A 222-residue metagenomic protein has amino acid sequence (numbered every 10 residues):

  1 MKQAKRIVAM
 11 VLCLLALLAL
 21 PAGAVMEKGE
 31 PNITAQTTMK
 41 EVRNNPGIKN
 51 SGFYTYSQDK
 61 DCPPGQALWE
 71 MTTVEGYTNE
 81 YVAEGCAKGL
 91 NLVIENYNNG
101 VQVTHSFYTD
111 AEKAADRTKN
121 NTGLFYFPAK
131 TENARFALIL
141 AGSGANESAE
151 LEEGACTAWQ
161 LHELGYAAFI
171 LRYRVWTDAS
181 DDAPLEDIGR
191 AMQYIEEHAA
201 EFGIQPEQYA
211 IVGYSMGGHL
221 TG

Functional and structural regions predicted by a protein language model:
V11-A19: Bacterial N-terminal signal peptides
A19-K28: Sec-dependent signal peptide cleavage junction
P46-G47, T55-E132, D181, L185: N-terminal cap/lid segment of alpha/beta-hydrolase-fold proteins
A134-S143: Short beta-strand element of the alpha/beta-hydrolase
G144-E147, A168, Y194: Serine-hydrolase catalytic-loop signature spanning alpha/beta hydrolases and amidase-signature enzymes
L151-F169: Short amphipathic alpha-helix adjacent to the substrate-entry channel of hydrolases
S180-A200, G222: Alpha/beta-hydrolase active-site loop
Y194-S215: Gly/Ser-rich "nucleophile elbow"/oxyanion-hole loop immediately N-terminal to the catalytic nucleophile in hydrolases
